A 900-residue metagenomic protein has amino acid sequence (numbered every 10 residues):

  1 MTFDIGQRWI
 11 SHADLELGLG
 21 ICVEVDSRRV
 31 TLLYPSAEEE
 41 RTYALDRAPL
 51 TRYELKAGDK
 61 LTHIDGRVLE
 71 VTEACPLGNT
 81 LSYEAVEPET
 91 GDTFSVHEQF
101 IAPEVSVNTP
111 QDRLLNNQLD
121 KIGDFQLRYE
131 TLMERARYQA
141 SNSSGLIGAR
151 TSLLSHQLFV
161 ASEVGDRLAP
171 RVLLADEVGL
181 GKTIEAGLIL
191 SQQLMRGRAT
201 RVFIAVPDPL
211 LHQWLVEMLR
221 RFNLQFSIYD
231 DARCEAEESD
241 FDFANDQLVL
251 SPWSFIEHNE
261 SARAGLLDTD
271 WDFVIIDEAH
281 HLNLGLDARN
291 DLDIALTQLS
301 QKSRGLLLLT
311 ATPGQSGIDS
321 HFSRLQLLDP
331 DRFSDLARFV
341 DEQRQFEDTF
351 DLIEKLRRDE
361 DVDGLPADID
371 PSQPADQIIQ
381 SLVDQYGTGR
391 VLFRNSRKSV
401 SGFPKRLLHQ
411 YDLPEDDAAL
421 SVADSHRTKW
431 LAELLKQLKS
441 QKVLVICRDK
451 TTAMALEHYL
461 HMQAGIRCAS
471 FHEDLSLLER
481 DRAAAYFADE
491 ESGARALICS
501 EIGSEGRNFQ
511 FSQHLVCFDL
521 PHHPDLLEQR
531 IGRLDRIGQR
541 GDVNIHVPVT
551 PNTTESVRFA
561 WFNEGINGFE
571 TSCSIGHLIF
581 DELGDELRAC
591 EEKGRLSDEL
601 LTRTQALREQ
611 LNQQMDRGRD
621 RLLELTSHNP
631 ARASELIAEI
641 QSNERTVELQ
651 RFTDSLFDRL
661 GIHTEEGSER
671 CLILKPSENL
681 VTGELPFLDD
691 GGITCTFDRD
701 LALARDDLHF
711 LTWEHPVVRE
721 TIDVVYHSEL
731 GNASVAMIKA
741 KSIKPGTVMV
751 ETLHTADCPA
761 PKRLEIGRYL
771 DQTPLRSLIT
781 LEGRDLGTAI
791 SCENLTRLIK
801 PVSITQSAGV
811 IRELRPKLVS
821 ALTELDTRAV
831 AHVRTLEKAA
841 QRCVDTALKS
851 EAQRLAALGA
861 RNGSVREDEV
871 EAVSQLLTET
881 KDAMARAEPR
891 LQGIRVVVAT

Functional and structural regions predicted by a protein language model:
T2-A44, T62-V68, T72-A102: Basic/aromatic-rich interaction segments and small domains that mediate binding to polyanionic partners
V25, T51, D363-S372, N395-P414 (+8 more regions): Charged, non-catalytic accessory extensions
D92, Q99-D124, A136-T151, S162 (+7 more regions): SF2 helicase/translocase NTPase motor core, specifically the RecA-like lobe 1 inter-motif segment between Walker
R150-P170, A423-R427: N-terminal pre-P-loop "Q-motif" helix
A169-I189: Walker A/P-loop
N245, V249-V274, D287-R304, L308 (+5 more regions): Inter-lobe coupling linker of SF2 helicases/translocases
E501-R540, P551-N552: Conserved RecA-like helicase motor core of SF1/SF2 enzymes
L534-E564: Conserved segment of the helicase C-terminal RecA-like domain
